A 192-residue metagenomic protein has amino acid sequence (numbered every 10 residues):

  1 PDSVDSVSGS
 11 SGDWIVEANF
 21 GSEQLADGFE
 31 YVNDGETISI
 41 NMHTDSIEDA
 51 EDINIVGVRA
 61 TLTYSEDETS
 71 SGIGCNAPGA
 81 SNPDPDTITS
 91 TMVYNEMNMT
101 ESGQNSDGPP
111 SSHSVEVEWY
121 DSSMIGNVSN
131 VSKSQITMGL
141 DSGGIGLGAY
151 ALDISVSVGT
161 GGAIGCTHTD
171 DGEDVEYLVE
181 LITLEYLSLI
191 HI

Functional and structural regions predicted by a protein language model:
P1-G28: N-terminal leader/pro-regions and domain N-caps
S22-F29, N98-L147: Extended, solvent-exposed segments with strong compositional bias
N33, E51-I53, G143-L147, G172: Surface-exposed coil/turn segments at beta-strand junctions on protein surfaces, enriched
D34-W119: Acidic, Ser/Thr/Pro-rich low-complexity intrinsically disordered segments
I55-G57, N130-G165: Noncatalytic modules at the cell exterior or secretory-pathway interfaces, chiefly beta-strand-rich lectin/adhesion
L62-E68, Y94-E96, V156-G162, L181-E185: Beta-strand elements of well-folded, non-transmembrane domains
Y150, V158-Y186: Edge beta-strands of jelly-roll/beta-sandwich modules across compartments, strongly enriched in secreted/luminal
I190-I192: Conserved small/polar residues in nucleotide/adenosyl-binding loops
